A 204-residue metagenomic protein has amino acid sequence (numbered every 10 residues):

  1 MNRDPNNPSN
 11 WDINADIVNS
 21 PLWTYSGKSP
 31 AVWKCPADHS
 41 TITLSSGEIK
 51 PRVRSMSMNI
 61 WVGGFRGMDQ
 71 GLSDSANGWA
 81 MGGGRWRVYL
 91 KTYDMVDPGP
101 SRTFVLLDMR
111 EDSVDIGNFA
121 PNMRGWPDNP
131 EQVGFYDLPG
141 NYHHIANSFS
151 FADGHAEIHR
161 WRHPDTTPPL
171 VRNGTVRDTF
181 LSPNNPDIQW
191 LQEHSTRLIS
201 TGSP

Functional and structural regions predicted by a protein language model:
M1-P204: Short, well-structured segments within or immediately adjacent to enzyme catalytic domains that line ligand-binding
